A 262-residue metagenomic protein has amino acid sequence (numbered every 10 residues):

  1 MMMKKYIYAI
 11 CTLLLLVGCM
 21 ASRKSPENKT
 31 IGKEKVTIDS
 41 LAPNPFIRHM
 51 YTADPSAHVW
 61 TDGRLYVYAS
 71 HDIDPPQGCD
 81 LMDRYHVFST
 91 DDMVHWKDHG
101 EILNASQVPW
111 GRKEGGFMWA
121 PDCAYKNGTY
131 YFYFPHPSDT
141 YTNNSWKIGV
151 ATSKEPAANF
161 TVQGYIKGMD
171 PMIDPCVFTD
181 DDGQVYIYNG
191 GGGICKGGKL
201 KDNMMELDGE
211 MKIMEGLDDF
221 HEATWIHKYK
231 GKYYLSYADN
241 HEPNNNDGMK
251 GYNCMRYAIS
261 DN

Functional and structural regions predicted by a protein language model:
M1-T30: Bacterial Sec-dependent N-terminal signal peptides
M20-N262: Carbohydrate-active catalytic/glycan-binding domains of CAZyme proteins, especially the secreted or lumenal ectodomains
